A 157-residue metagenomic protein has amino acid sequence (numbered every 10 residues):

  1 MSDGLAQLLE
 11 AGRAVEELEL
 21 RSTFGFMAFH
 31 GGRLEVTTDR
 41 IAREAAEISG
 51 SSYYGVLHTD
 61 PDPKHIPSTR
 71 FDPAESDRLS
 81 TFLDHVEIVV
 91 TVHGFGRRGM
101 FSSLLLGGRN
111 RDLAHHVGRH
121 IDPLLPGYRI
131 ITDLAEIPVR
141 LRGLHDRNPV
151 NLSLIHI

Functional and structural regions predicted by a protein language model:
M1-S153: N-terminal catalytic or cofactor-binding beta/alpha core of small enzyme domains
I155-I157: Conserved small/polar residues in nucleotide/adenosyl-binding loops
